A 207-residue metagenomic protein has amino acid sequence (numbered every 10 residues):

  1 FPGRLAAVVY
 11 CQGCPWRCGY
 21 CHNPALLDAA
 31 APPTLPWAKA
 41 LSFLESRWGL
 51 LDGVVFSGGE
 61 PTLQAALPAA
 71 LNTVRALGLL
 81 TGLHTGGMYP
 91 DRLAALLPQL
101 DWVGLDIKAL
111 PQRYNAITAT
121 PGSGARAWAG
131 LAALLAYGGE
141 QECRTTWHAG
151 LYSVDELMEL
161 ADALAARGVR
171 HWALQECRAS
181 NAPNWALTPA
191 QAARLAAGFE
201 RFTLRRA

Functional and structural regions predicted by a protein language model:
F1-L35: Canonical Radical SAM [4Fe-4S] cluster-binding loop centered on the CxxxCxxC motif and its immediate flanking residues
A6, W16, P61-T62, P90: Short, flexible micro-motifs
Y10, S57-G58: A secondary-structure boundary/capping signal
P24-V54: Conserved alpha-helical substructure of the radical SAM core
A25, G58, I107, E176 (+1 more regions): Residues that line or immediately flank small-molecule/substrate-binding pockets and catalytic motifs
A31, G58-T62: Short coil/turn segments at secondary-structure boundaries
L41-S46, L50-G53, T62-A186: Conserved AdoMet/S-adenosylmethionine-binding subsite of the radical SAM
S180-A207: Short acidic, glycine/proline-enriched helix-loop-strand junctions
